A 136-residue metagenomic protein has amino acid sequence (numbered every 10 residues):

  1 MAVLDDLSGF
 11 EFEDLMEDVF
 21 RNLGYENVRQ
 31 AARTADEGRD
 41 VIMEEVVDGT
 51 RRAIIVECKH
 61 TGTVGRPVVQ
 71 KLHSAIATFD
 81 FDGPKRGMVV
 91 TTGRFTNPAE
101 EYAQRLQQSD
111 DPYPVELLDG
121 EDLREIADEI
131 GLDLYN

Functional and structural regions predicted by a protein language model:
M1-N136: Mixed-charge (Asp/Glu-Lys/Arg
